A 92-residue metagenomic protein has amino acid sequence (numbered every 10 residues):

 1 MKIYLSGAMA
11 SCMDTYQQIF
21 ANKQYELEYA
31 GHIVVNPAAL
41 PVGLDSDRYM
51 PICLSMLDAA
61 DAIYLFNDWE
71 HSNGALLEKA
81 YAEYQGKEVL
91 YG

Functional and structural regions predicted by a protein language model:
M1-G92: Conserved catalytic or regulatory cores that recognize and/or transform ribose-phosphate-containing ligands
